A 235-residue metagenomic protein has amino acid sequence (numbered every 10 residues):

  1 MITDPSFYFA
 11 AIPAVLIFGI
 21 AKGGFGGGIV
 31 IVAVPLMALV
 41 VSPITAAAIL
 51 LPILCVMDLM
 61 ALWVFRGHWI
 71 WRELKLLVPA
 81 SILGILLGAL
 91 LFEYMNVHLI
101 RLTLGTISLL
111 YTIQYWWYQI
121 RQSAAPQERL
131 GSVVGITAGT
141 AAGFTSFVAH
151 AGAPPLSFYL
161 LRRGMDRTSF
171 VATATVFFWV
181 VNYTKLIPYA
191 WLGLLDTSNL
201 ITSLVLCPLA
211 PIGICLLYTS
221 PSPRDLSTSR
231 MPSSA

Functional and structural regions predicted by a protein language model:
I2-T3, Y94-I100, N199-S203: Interfacial loop-to-helix junctions that mark the boundaries of transmembrane helices in multi-pass membrane
Y8-L76, A138-G139, G143, A153-I214: Small-residue-rich hydrophobic segments that form or flank transmembrane alpha-helices in multi-pass membrane proteins
F9, A48, L99-T106, V133 (+1 more regions): Alpha-helical transmembrane segments of integral membrane proteins
D58-G67, V97, T103-L130: Transmembrane helix exit motif
A80-I107: Glycine/small-residue-rich loop that forms an oxyanion/phosphate-binding "nest" at active or ligand-binding sites
Y218-D225: Conserved small/polar residues in nucleotide/adenosyl-binding loops
M231-A235: Hydrophobic alpha-helical segments, chiefly the membrane-spanning helices and signal/signal-anchor peptides
